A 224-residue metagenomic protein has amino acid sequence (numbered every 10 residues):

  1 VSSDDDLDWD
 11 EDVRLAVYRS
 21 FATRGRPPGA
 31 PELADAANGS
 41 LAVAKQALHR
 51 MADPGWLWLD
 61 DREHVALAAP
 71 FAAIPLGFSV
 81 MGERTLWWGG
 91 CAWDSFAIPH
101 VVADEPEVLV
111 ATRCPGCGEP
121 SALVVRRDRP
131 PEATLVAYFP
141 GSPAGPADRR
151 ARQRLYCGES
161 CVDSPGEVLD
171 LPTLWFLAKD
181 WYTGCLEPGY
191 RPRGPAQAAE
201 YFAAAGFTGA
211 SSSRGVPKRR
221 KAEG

Functional and structural regions predicted by a protein language model:
V1-R26: Extreme N-terminal segment that seeds HTH/winged-HTH DNA-binding domains in transcriptional regulators
D4-D10, D60-G82: Short, cationic-aromatic polyanion-contact patches
T23-A36: Short acidic, hydrophobic short linear motifs in intrinsically disordered regions
N38-D53: Short amphipathic alpha-helical interaction segments
A52-R62: A short, conserved structural fragment
A69-E105: Short, amphipathic alpha-helical interaction segments positioned at domain boundaries
W87-C91, A103-V108, G116, P120-G224: Long, low-complexity, charge-rich intrinsically disordered regions
T112: Cys/His-enriched microdomains
